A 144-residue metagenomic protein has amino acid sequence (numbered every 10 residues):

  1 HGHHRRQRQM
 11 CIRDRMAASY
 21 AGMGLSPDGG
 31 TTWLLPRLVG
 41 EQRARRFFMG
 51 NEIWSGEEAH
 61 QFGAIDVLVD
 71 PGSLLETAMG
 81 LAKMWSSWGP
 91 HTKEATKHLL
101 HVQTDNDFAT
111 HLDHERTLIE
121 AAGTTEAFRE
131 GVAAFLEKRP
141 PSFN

Functional and structural regions predicted by a protein language model:
H1-I12: Single conserved hydrophobic/aromatic residue that forms the stacking wall/gate of nucleotide- or nucleobase-binding
R5, F62-G63, K138: Structural motif
R5, T31-W33, R37-L38, T117 (+1 more regions): An acidic, glycine-rich surface segment that forms the CoA-thioester-binding/catalytic face of crotonase-fold enzymes
R13-D14, Q42, I65-D113, E120-E126 (+1 more regions): C-terminal long alpha-helix characteristic of the crotonase
R15-A64, M79-W85: Conserved catalytic cores of soluble enzyme domains, especially glycine-rich substrate-binding beta-alpha loops
F47-F48, T96-L99, F135: Short alpha-helical scaffolding segments that buttress acidic/His motifs in well-ordered protein cores
A133-N144: Terminal low-complexity tails and localization/encapsulation signals of metabolic enzymes
